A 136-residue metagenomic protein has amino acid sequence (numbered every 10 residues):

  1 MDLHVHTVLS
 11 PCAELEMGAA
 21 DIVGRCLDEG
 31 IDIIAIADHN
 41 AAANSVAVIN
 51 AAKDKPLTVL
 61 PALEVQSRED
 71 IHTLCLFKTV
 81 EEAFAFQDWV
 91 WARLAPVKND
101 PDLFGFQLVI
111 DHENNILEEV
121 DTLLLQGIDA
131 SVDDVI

Functional and structural regions predicted by a protein language model:
M1-E69: An N-terminally biased module of ancient metal coordination in phosphate/nucleic-acid-related enzymes
N50-I136: Extended substrate/RNA-proximal surfaces in nucleic-acid metabolism proteins
